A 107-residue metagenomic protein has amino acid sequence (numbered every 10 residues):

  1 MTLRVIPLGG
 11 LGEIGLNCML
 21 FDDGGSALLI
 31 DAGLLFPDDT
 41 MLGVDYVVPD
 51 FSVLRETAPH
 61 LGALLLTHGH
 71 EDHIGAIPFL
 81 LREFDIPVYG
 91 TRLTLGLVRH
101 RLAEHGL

Functional and structural regions predicted by a protein language model:
M1-R4, A27: Extreme N-terminal starter segment of soluble prokaryotic enzymes
V5, F21, D31, H68-G69: Divalent metal-coordination and catalytic microenvironments
I6, I14-M19: Short alpha-helical segments and helix-capping/turn motifs at coil-helix boundaries
L11-L16, G25-L66, F79-I86, G90-L107: Pre-active-site segment of Zn-dependent metallo-hydrolases
H73: N-terminal Rossmann-fold NAD(P) dinucleotide-binding loop
A76: Hydrophobic positions on the alpha1 helix immediately C-terminal to the Walker A/P-loop
